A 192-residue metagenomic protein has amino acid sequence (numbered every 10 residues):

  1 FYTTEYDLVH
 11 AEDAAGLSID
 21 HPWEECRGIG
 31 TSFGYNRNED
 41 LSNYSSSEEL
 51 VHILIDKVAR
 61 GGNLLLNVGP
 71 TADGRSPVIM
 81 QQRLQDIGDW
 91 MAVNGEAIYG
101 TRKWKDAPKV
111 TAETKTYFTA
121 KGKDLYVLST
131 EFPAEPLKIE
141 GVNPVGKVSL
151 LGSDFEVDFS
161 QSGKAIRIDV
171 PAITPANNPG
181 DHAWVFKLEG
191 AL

Functional and structural regions predicted by a protein language model:
F1-L192: Mature catalytic domains of secreted/periplasmic carbohydrate-active enzymes
